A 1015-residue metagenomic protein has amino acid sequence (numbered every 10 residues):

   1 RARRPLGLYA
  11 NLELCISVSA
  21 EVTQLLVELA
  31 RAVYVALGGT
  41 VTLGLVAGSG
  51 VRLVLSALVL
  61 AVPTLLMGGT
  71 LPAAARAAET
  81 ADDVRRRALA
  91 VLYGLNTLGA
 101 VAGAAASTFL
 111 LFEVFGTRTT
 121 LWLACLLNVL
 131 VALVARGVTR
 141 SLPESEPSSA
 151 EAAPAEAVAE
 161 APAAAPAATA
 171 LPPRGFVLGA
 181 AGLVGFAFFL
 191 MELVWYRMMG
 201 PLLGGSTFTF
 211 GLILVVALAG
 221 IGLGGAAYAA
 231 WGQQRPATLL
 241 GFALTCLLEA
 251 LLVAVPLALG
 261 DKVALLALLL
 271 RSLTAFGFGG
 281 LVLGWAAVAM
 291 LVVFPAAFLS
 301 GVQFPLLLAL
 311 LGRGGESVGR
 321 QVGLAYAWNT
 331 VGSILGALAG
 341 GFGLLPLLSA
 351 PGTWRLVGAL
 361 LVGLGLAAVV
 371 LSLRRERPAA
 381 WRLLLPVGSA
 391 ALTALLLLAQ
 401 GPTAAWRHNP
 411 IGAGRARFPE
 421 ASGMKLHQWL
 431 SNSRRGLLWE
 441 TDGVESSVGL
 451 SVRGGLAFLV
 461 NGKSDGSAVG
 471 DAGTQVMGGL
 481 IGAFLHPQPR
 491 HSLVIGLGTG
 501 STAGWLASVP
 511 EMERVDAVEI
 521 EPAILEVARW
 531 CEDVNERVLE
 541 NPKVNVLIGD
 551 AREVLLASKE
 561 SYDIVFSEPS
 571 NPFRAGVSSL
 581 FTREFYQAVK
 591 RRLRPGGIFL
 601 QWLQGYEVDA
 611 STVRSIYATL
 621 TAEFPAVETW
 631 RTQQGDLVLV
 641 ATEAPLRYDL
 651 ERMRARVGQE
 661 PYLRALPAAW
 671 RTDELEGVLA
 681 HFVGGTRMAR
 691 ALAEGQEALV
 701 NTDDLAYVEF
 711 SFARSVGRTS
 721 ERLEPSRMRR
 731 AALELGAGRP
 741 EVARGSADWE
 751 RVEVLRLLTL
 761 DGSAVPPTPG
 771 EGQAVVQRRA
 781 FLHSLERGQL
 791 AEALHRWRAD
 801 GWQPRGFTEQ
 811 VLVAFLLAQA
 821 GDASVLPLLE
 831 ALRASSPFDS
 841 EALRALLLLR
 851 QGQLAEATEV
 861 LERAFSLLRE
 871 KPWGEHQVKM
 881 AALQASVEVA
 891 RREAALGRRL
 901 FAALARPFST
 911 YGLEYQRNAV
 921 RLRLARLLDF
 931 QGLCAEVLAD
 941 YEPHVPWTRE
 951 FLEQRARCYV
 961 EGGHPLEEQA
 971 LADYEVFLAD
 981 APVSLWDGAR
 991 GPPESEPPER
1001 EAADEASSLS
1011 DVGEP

Functional and structural regions predicted by a protein language model:
R1-A655, F712, V716-R718: Alpha-helical transmembrane segments of multi-pass membrane proteins
L650-R756: SAM/dcSAM-binding transferase cores
G745-T768, G772-E792, E809-L816: Alpha-helical segment of the N-proximal tetratricopeptide repeat
G762-G770, Q789-G801, G821-A834, L854-L867 (+3 more regions): Alpha-helical repeat scaffolds
P769-R778, W802-V811, S835-L843, K871-L883 (+3 more regions): Generic helix N-cap/helix-start motif at coil->alpha-helix transitions
L782, F815, L846, S886 (+2 more regions): Residue-level recognition of tetratricopeptide repeat
L785, L817-A818, L849, V889 (+2 more regions): Hydrophobic/aromatic side-chain positions at a characteristic register within alpha-helices of tetratricopeptide repeats
Q954, P965-P1015: Terminal, low-structured helical/coil segments at or just beyond the last alpha-helical repeat
